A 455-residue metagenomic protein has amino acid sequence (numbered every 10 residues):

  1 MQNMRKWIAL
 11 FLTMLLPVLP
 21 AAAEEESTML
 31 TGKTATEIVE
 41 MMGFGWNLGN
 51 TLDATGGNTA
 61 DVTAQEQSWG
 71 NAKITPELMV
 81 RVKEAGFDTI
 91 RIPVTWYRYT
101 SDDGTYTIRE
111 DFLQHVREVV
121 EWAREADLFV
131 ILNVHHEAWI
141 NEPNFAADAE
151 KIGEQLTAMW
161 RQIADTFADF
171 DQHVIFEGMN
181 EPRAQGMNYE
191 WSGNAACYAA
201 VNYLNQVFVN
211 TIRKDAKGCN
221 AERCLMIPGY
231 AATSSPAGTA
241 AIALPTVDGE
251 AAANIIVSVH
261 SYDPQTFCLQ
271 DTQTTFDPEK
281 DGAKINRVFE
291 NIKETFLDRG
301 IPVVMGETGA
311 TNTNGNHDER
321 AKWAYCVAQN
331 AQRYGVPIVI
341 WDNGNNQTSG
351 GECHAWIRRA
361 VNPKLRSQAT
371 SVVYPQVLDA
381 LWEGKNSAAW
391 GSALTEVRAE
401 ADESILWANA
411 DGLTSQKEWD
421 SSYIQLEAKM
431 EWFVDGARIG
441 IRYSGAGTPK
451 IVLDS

Functional and structural regions predicted by a protein language model:
M1-E25, I338: Gram-positive cell-envelope targeting signals
E24-T89: N-terminal carbohydrate-binding accessory modules
L48-I74, D102-I108, A147-D148, T266-I285: Acidic/histidine-rich helix-loop elements that form or flank divalent-metal/phosphate-binding sites at the catalytic
W69-T89, T105-V134, E142-G178, A200-R213: An active-site-proximal structural segment forming one wall of the substrate-binding cleft that immediately precedes
E154-Q273, P278-D281, E290-T311, R333-Y334: Active-site region of glycoside hydrolase catalytic domains
G315-A401: Aromatic-rich peripheral "rim/lid" segments of glycoside hydrolase catalytic domains that contact and position glycan
E403-F433, A437-S455: Extracellular ligand-binding interfaces
